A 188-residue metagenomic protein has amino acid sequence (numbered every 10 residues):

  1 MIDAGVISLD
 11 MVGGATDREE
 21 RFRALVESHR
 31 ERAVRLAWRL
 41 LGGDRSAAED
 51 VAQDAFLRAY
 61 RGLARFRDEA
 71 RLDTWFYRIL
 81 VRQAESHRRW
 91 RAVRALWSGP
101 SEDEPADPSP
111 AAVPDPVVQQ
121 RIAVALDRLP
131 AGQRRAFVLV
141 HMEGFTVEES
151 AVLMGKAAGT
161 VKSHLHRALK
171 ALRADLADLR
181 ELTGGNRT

Functional and structural regions predicted by a protein language model:
M1-D10, R21, G43, L96 (+2 more regions): C-terminal edge and immediately downstream basic/flexible tail or linker adjoining helix-turn-helix-like DNA-binding
I2-L9, S86, R94-Q119, T146: Internal acidic/polar
G14-A24, V34-D54, A64-R67, A158: Short, charged helix-capping/linker segments at alpha-helix termini
R30, V34, F56, P130 (+2 more regions): C-terminal flanking helix
D50-L57, A70-R82: Structural recognition of an alpha-helix C-terminal capping motif at a helix-to-coil junction
A64-D68, R78-G99, D115, R167 (+1 more regions): Arg/Lys-rich amphipathic alpha helix in sigma70-family domain 2
V81, E85, M154-R180: DNA-recognition helix of helix-turn-helix
A136-V140: A short pre-motif secondary-structure segment
